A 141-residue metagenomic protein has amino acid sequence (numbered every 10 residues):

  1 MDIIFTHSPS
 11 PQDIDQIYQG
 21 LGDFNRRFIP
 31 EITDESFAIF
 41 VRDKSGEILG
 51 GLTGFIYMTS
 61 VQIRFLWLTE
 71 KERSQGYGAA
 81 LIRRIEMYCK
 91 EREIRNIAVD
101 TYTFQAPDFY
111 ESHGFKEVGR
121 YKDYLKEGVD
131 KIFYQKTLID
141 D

Functional and structural regions predicted by a protein language model:
M1-I3: Extreme N-terminal starter segment of soluble prokaryotic enzymes
F5-R64, F104, Y121-D123, T137: Acetyl-CoA-dependent GNAT
I17, Y110-E111, F115: Conserved active-site tyrosine of GNAT-family acetyltransferases
T59-E70, I132: Conserved acetyl-CoA binding element of GNAT-fold acetyltransferases
E72, G76-R84: Conserved acetyl-CoA pyrophosphate-binding loop and the N-cap/start of the following alpha-helix in GNAT-like
C89-Y102: Conserved GNAT acetyl-CoA-binding A-motif
A98-D100, K116-F133: Conserved catalytic-core motifs of GNAT/GCN5-like acyltransferases
